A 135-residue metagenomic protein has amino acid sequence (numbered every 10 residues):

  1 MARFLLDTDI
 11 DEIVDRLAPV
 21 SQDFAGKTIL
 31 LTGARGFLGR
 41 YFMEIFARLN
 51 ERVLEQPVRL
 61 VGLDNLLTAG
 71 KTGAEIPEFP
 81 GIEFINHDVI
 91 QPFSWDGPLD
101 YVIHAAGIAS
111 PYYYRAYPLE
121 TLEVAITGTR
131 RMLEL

Functional and structural regions predicted by a protein language model:
M1-L135: N-terminal Rossmann-like NAD(P)+-binding domain of SDR-like oxidoreductases, especially those catalyzing
